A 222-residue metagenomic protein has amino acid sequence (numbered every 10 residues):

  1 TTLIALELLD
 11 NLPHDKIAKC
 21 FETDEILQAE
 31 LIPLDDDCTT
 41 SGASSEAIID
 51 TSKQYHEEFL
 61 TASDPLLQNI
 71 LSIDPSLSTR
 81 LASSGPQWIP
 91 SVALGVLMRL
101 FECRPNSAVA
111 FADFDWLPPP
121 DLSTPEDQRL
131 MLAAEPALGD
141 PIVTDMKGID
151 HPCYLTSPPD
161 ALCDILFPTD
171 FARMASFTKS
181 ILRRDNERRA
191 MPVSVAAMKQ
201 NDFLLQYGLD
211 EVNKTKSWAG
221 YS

Functional and structural regions predicted by a protein language model:
T1: SAM cofactor-binding core of SAM-dependent methyltransferases, primarily the Rossmann-like beta-alpha-beta module
I4-I70, R129-V143: A mobile, often basic/glycine-rich helix-loop segment that functions as the active-site lid/recognition loop
D64-S222: Long, Lys/Arg- and hydrophobic-enriched amphipathic alpha-helices
